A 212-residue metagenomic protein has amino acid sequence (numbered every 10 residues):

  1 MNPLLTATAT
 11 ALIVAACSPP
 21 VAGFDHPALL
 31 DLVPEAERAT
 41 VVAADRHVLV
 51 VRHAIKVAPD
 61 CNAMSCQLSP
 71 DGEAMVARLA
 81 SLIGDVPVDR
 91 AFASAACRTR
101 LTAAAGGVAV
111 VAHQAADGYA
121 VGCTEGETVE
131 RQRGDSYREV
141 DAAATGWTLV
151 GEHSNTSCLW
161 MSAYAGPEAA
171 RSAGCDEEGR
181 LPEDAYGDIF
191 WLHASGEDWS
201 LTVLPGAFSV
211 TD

Functional and structural regions predicted by a protein language model:
M1-T8: Bacterial N-terminal signal peptides that target proteins for export
T8-A9, D89: Residue-level detection of beta-strand scaffold positions
T10-A11, G23: Boundary at the C-terminal end of the N-terminal hydrophobic targeting segment
A15-A16: C-terminal motif of bacterial Sec signal peptides marking the signal peptidase cleavage site
V21-A143, S157-C158, S162-D212: Active-site-proximal alpha-helix that buttresses catalytic centers in soluble enzyme cores
V150-H153: Short beta-strand segments
